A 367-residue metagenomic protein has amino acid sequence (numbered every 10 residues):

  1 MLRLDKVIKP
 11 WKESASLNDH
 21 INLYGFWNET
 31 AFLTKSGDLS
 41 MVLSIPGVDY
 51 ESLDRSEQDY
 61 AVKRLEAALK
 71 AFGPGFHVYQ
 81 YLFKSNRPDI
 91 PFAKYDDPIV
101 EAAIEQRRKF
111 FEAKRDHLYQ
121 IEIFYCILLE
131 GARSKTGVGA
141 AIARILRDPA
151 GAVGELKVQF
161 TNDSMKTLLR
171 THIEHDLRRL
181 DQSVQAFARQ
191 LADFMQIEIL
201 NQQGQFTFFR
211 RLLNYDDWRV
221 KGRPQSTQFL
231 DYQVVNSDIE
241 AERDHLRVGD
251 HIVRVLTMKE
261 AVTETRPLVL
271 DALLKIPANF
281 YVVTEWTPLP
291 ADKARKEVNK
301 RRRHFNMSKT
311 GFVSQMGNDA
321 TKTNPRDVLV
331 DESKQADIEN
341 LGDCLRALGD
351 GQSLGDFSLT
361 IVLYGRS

Functional and structural regions predicted by a protein language model:
M1-S367: Extended, folded cores of ATP/NTP-driven motor/assembly subunits in large transport and secretion machines
